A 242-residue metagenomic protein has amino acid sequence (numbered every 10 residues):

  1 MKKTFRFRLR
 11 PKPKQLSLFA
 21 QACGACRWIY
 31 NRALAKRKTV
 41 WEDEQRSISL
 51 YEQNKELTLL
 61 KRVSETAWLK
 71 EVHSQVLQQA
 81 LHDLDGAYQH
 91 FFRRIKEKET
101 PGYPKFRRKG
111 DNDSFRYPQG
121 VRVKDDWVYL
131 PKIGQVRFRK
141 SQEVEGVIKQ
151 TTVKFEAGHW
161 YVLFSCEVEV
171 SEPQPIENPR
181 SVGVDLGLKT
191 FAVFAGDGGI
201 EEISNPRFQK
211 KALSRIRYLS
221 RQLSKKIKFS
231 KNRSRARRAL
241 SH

Functional and structural regions predicted by a protein language model:
M1-H242: Nucleic-acid substrate recognition interfaces
